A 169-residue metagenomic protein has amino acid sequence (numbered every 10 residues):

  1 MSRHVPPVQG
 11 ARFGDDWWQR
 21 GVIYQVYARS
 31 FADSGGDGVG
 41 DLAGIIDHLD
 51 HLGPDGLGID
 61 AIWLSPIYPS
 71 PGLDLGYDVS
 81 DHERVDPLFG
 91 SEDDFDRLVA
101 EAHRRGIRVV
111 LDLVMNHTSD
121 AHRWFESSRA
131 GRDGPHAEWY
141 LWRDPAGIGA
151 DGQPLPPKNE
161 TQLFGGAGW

Functional and structural regions predicted by a protein language model:
M1-P69, D96-R105: Carbohydrate-interacting/catalytic domains
P7-I23, Y27-A28, L75, R105 (+1 more regions): Alpha-amylase-like alpha-glycosidases and glucanotransferases acting on alpha-linked glucans and related
Q25, D41-D47, D86, D93 (+4 more regions): Glycan-processing catalytic domains of CAZymes
R29-A32, G36, H82, P87 (+5 more regions): Short linear sequence elements within intrinsically disordered, low-complexity coil regions
L42-A43, D78-D81, E126-S128: Glycine-rich, phosphate-binding/catalytic loops in enzymes
L52-A100, I107, M115-A121: Aromatic-lined carbohydrate-binding/catalytic grooves of carbohydrate-active enzymes
